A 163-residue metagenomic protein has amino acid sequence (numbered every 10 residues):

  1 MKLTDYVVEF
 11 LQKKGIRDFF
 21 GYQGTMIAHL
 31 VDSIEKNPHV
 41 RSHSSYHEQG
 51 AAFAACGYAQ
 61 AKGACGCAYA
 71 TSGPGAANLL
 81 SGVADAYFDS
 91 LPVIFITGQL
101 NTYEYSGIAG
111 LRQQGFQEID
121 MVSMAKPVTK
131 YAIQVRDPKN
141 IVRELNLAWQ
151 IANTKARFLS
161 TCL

Functional and structural regions predicted by a protein language model:
M1-L163: N-terminal alpha/beta PP-like core and its mobile active-site loop of ThDP/TPP-dependent enzymes
